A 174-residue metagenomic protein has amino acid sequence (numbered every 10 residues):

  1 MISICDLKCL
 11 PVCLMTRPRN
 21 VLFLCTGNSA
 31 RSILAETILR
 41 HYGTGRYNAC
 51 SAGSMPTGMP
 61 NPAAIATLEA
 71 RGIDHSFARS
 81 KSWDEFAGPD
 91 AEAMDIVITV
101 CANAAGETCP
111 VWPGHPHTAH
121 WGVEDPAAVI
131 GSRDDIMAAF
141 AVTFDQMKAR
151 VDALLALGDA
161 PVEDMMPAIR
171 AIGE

Functional and structural regions predicted by a protein language model:
D6-E174: Short polar/charged helix/loop
